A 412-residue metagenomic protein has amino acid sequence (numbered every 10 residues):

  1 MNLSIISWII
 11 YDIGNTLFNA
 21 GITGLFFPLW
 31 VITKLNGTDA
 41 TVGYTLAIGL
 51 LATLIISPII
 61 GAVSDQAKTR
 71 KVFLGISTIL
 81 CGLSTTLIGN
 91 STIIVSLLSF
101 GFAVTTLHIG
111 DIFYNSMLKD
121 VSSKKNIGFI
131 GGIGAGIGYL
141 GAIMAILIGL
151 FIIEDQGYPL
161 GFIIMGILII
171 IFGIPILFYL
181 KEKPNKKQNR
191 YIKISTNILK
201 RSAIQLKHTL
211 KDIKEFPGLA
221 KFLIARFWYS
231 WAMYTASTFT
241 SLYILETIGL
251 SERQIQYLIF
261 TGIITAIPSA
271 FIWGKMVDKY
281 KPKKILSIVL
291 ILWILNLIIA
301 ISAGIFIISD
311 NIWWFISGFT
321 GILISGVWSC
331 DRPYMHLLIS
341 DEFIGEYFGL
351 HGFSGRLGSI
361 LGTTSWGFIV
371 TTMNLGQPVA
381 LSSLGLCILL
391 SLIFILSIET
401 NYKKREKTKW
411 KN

Functional and structural regions predicted by a protein language model:
M1-L50, A220-L258: Helix-loop boundary and gating motifs at the non-cytosolic
N2, K183-I224: Juxtamembrane intracellular "pre-TM" segments in multi-pass secondary transporters
I56-K68, P268-P282, V370: Helix-to-loop junctions at the C-terminal end of transmembrane segments in multipass secondary transporters
S64-T78, K279-L292: Cytoplasmic membrane-interface "Motif A"-like loop-to-helix N-cap segments of 12-TM Major Facilitator Superfamily
G75-T92, L292-I308: C-terminal ends and interior cores of transmembrane alpha-helices in multi-pass membrane transporters/permeases
S84, I94-G110, D310-V327: Hydrophobic core of transmembrane alpha-helices in multi-pass small-molecule transporters, especially MFS/SLC-type
H108-S122, G326-S340: Intracellular juxtamembrane helix-capping segments at the cytosolic ends of symmetry-related transmembrane helices
F151-I167, F368-I388: A membrane-interface helix-boundary motif in multi-pass transporters
